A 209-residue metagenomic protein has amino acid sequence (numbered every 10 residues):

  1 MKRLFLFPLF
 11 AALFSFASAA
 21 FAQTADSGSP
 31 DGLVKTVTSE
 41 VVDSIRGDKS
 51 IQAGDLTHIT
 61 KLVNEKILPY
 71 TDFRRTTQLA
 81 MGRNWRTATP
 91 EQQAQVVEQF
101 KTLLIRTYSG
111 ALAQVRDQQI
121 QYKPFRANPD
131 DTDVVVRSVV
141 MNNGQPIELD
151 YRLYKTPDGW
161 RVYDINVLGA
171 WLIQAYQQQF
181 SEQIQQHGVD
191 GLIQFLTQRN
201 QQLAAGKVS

Functional and structural regions predicted by a protein language model:
M1-P8: Bacterial N-terminal signal peptides that target proteins for export
P8-A17: Bacterial N-terminal signal peptides
F16-T24: Sec/Tat signal peptide C-region and signal peptidase I cleavage site
D26-Y108: Early exported N-terminus immediately downstream of N-terminal targeting peptides
W85, T102-L103, A127, G169-L172: Solvent-exposed loop/turn segments at secondary-structure junctions within structured extracellular/periplasmic domains
R106-I147, R199-S209: Surface-exposed, charged secondary-structure patches
P146-Q174: Short beta-strand edge/turn micro-motifs at domain boundaries
V167-S209: Low-complexity, intrinsically disordered terminal/linker segments enriched in charged and Gly/Pro repeats
